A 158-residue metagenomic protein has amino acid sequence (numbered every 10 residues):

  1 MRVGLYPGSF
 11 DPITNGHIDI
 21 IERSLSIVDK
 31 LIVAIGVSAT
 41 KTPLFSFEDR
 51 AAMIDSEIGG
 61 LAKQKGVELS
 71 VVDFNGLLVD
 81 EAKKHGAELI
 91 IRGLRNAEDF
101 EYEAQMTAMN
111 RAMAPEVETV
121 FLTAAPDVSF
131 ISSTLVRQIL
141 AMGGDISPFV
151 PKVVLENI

Functional and structural regions predicted by a protein language model:
M1-I158: Nucleotidyltransferase catalytic core that binds NTPs
